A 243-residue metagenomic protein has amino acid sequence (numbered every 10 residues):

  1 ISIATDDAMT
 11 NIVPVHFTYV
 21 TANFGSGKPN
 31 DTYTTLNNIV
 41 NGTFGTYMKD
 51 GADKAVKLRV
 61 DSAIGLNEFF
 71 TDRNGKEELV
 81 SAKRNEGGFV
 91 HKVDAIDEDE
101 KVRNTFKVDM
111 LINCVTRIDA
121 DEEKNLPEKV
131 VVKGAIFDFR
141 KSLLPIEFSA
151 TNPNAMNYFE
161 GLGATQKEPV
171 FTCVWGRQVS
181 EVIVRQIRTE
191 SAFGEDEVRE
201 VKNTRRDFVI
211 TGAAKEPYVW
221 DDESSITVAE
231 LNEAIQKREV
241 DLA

Functional and structural regions predicted by a protein language model:
I1-N38, V115-A155: OB-fold (S1/OB) nucleic-acid-binding surfaces
S2, P14, K57-D61, S81 (+3 more regions): Ordered hydrophobic segments in well-structured contexts
F17, F24, F44, F69-F70 (+8 more regions): Phenylalanine-focused residue identity feature
V20, T34, G45-M48, F70-T71 (+1 more regions): Compositionally biased, intrinsically disordered low-complexity regions enriched in proline and serine
F24-D61, P153-W175: Short nucleic-acid-contacting surface segments enriched for D/E, G, S/T with interspersed K/R
G51-V102, R177-L242: OB-fold/S1-family single-stranded nucleic acid-binding modules
N104-I118: Short beta-strand and beta-hairpin "edge-sheet" elements
A120-R199: Extended serine/threonine-enriched, polar tracts that run as long, contiguous segments within proteins
